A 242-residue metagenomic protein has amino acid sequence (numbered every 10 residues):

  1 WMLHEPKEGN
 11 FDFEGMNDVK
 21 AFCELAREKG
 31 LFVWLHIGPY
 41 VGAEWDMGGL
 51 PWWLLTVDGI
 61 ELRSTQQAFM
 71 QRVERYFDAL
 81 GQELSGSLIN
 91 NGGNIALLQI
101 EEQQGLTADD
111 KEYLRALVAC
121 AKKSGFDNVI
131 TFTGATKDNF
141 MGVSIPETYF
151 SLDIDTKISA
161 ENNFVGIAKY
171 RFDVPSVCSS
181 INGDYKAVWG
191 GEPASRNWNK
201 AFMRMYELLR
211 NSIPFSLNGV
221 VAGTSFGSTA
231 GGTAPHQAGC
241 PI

Functional and structural regions predicted by a protein language model:
W1-D46, V118-K123: Aromatic-lined substrate-binding rim segments of carbohydrate-active enzymes
W1-L3, H36-W45, A96-E101, F132-K137 (+2 more regions): Short, solvent-exposed turn/loop segments enriched in Gly/Ser/Thr/Pro and often Arg
W1-N17, L55-R75, Q99-D110, F150-I158 (+3 more regions): The substrate-binding groove and active-site-proximal loops of carbohydrate-active enzymes, especially glycoside
G9-E14, E28, G38-S64, L114 (+2 more regions): Aromatic- and acidic-residue-enriched segments that line the glycan-binding/catalytic groove of carbohydrate-active
G15-I37, V57-I95: An active-site-proximal structural segment forming one wall of the substrate-binding cleft that immediately precedes
V19, C23, W52-F69, A119-G134 (+2 more regions): Acidic, His- and aromatic-enriched active-site or binding-groove loops in soluble protein domains that engage sugars
R27, L31, C120-G125, Y149 (+1 more regions): Catalytic-core region of carbohydrate-active enzymes that cleave or remodel glycosidic bonds
A68-E147: Active-site neighborhood of glycoside hydrolase catalytic domains
